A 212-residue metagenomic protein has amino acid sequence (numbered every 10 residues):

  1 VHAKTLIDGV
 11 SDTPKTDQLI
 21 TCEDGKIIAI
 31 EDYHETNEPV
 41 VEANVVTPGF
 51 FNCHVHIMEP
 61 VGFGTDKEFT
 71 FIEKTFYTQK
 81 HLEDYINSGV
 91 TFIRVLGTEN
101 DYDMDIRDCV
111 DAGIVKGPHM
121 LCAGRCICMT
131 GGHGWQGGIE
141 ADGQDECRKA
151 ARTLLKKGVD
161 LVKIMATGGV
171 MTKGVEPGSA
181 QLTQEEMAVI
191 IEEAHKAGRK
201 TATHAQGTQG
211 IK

Functional and structural regions predicted by a protein language model:
V1, H34-E73, Q79, E83-I86 (+1 more regions): Replace "His-x-His-based motif
V1-E35, N44-V46: N-terminal metal-binding scaffold of metallo-dependent hydrolase/deaminase domains
V45-G49, R107-D108, A112-L121, R125-C128 (+1 more regions): N-terminal carbohydrate-binding accessory modules
G49-V55, I93-R94, M120-G124, V162-I164 (+1 more regions): Hydrophobic faces of well-ordered beta-strands that scaffold small-molecule active sites in alpha/beta enzyme cores
H56-P60, V95-D103, C128-T130, G168-T172 (+1 more regions): Active-site environment of divalent metal-dependent phosphoester hydrolases
M58-E73, T130-D145, T172-Q181: Acidic/histidine-rich helix-loop elements that form or flank divalent-metal/phosphate-binding sites at the catalytic
T65-K116, I139-K163: Alpha-helical scaffold segments that flank or form the walls of functional sites
D105, E146-K212: Histidine/acidic residue-rich metal-binding segments in metalloenzymes
